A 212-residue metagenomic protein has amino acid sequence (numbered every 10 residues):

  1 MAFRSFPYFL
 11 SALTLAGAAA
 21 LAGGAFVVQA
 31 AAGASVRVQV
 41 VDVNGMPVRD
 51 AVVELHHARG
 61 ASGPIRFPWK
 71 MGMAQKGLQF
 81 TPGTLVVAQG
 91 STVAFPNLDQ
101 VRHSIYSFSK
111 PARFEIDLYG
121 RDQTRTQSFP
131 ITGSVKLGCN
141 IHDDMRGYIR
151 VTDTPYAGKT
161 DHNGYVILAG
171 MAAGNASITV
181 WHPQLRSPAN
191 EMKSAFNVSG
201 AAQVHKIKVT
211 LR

Functional and structural regions predicted by a protein language model:
M1-A2, A19, M73, A189: Short linear sequence motifs
A2-A16: Bacterial N-terminal signal peptides that target proteins for export
G17-Q29: C-terminal segment of classical bacterial N-terminal signal peptides
Q29-R212: Extracytoplasmic copper-binding redox domains, predominantly the cupredoxin/blue-copper superfamily
